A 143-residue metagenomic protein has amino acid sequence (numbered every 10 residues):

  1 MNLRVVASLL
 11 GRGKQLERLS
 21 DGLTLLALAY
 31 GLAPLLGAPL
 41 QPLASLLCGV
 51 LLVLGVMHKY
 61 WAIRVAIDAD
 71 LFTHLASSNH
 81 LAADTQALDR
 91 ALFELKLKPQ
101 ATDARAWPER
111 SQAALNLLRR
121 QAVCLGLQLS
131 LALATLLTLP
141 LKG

Functional and structural regions predicted by a protein language model:
M1-L40: Cytosolic-side membrane-entry/anchor segment at the start of a transmembrane helix
A27-G37, L51, A132-P140: Hydrophobic alpha-helical transmembrane segments
G37-P42, H80-D84: Short, glycine- and charge-enriched coil/turn segments that flank and shape catalytic ligand pockets
P39-L52, G143: Hydrophobic alpha-helical transmembrane segments
L47-S78: Hydrophobic alpha-helical membrane-embedded segments
L75-Q112: Solvent-exposed, non-transmembrane helices and loops of integral membrane proteins
T102-G143: A hydrophobic membrane-anchoring alpha-helix module
